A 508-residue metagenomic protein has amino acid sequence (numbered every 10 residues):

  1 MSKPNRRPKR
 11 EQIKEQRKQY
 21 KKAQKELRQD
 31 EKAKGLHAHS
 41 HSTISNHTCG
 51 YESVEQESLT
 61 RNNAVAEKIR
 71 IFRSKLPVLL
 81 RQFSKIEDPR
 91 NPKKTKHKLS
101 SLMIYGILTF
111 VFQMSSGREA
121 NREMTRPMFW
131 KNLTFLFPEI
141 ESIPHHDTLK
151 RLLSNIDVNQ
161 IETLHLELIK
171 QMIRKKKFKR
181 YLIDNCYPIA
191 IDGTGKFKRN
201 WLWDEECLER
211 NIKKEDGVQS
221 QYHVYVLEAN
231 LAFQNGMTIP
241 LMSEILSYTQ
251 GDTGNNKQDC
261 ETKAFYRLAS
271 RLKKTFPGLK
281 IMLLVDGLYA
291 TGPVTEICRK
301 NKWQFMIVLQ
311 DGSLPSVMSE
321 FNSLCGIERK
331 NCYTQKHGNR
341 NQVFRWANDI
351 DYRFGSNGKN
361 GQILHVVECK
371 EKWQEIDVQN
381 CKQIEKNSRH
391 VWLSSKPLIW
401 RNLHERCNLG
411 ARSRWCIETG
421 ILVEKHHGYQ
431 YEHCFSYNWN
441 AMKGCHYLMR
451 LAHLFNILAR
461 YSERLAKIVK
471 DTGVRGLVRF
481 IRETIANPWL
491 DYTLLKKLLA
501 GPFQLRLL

Functional and structural regions predicted by a protein language model:
S2, E67, K85-I86, P127 (+4 more regions): A short, flexible helix-boundary coil/loop motif
S2-L80, N487-K497, G501: Charged, often Cys/His-bearing segments associated with DNA-binding zinc-finger transcription factors
K3-P4, Q310-R414: An anionic, glycine-rich sequence signature occurring as long contiguous blocks
I69, R73-I104, K150: Basic, short loop/linker segments at the boundary and entry of helix-turn-helix/winged-helix-like folds
Y105, A120-N121, H145, L149 (+8 more regions): Short, conserved catalytic/metal-binding motifs centered on acidic residues
K150-N235: Active-site-proximal, Lys/Arg-enriched surface segment that forms a nucleic-acid-binding/basic interface patch
K213-K280: Electropositive, glycine- and tryptophan-enriched low-complexity nucleic-acid-binding patches
R401-S436: Short amphipathic alpha-helical "interface-anchor" segments enriched in bulky aromatics
